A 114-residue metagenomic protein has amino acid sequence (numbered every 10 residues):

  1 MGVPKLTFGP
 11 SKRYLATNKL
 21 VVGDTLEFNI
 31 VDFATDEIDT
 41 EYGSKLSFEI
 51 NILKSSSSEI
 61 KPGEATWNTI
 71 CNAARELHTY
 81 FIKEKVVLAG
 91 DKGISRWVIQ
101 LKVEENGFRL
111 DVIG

Functional and structural regions predicted by a protein language model:
M1-T66: OB-fold ssDNA-binding interfaces and closely related basic DNA-contact patches used across DNA replication/repair
V3, Y42, D91, N106-G107: Intrinsic-disorder/low-complexity loop/linker signature
F28, W97-E105: Broad, structure-driven detector of short, well-ordered beta-strand segments within folded domains
K45-S47, R96, G107-R109: Exposed beta-strand and adjacent loop surfaces of beta-rich binding modules that mediate intermolecular recognition
I60-Y80: GIY-YIG-like beta-to-alpha core
R75-Q100: Short nucleic-acid-contacting surface segments enriched for D/E, G, S/T with interspersed K/R
K102-G114: OB-fold/S1-family single-stranded nucleic acid-binding modules
